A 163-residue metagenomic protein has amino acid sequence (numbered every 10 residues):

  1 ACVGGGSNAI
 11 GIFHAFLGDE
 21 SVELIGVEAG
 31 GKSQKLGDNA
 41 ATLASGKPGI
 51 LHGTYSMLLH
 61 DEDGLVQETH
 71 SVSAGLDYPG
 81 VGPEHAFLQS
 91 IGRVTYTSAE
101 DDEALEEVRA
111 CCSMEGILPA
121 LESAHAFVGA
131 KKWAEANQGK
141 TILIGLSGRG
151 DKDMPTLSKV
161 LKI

Functional and structural regions predicted by a protein language model:
A1, G6, L59, H70 (+2 more regions): Short, flexible coil/turn micro-motifs enriched in small/turn-prone residues
A1-G6, L24, L76, G116 (+3 more regions): Buried hydrophobic positions in well-ordered alpha/beta secondary-structure cores of metabolic enzymes
C2-F13, Q34-L36, S123-A130, D151-M154: Short glycine/serine/threonine-rich phosphate/pyrophosphate-binding segments that cradle anionic phosphate groups
H14, L76, T97-C111, L118 (+2 more regions): Metallocofactor- and cofactor-centric catalytic cores in central/energy metabolism, strongly enriched
G18-S21, G26-I117, L121, K159-I163: Active-site/ligand-binding loops adjacent to catalytic centers
S21-V27, K32, L36, G129-I163: Catalytic phosphate/nucleotide-handling subdomain of diverse soluble enzymes
